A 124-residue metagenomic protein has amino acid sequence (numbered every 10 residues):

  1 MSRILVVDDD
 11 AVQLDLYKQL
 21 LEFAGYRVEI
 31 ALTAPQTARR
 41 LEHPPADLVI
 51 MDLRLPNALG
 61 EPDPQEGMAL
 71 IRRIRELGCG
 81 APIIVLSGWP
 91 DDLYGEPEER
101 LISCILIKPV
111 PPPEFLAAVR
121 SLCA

Functional and structural regions predicted by a protein language model:
D8: Conserved acidic carboxylate
A11-E29: Two-component/phosphorelay signaling modules centered on CheY-like receiver
I30-L48, D52, A58: Acidic, metal-coordinating helix/loop segments flanking the phosphotransfer/catalytic sites of two-component signaling
G60-C79: Short amphipathic alpha-helix used as the core "switch/output" element in two-component signaling
W89-L93: Negatively charged, flexible loop motifs adjacent to catalytic sites in prokaryotic signal transduction proteins
P97-L106: As written
V110-R120: C-terminal output helix
